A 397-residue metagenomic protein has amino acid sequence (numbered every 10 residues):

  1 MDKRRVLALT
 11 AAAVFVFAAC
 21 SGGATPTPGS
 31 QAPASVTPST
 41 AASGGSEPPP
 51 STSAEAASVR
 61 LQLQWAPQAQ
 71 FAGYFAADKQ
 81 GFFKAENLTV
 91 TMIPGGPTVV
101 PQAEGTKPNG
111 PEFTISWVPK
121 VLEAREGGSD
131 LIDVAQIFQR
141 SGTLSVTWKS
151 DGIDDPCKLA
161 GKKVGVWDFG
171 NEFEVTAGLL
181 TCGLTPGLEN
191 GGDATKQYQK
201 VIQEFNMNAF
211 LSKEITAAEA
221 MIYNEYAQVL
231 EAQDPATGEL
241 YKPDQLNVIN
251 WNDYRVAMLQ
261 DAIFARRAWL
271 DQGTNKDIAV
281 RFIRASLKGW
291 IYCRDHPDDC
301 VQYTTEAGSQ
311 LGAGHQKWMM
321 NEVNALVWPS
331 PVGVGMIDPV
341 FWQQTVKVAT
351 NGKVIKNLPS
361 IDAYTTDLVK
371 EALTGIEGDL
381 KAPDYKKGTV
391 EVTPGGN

Functional and structural regions predicted by a protein language model:
M1-A8: Bacterial N-terminal signal peptides that target proteins for export
C20-S30: Bacterial lipoprotein signal-peptidase II cleavage site
G29-E204, A209-S212, T216-Y223, P243-Q245 (+1 more regions): Short, glycine-/small- and polar/acidic-enriched structural segments that line small-molecule recognition paths
P119, D151, F205-N208, K213-S309: Pocket-lining segment of extracytoplasmic ligand-binding domains
P186-Y198, G238-L246, K276-D277, G308-V323 (+1 more regions): Short, surface-exposed acidic
D271-K356: Secondary-structure end/capping motifs
Q343-N397: Conserved C-terminal helix/tail region of periplasmic/extracytoplasmic solute-binding proteins
